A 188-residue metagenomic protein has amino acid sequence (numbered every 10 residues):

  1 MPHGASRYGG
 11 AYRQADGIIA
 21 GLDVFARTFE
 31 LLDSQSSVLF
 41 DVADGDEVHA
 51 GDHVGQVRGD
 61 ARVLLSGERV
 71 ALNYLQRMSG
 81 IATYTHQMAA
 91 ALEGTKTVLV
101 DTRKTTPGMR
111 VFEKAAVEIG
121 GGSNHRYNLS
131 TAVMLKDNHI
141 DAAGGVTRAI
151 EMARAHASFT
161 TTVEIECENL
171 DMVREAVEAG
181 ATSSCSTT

Functional and structural regions predicted by a protein language model:
M1-A179, S183: Acidic/glycine-rich phosphate/pyrophosphate-binding loops and surrounding catalytic core that coordinate Mg2+
T188: Short secondary-structure boundary segments
